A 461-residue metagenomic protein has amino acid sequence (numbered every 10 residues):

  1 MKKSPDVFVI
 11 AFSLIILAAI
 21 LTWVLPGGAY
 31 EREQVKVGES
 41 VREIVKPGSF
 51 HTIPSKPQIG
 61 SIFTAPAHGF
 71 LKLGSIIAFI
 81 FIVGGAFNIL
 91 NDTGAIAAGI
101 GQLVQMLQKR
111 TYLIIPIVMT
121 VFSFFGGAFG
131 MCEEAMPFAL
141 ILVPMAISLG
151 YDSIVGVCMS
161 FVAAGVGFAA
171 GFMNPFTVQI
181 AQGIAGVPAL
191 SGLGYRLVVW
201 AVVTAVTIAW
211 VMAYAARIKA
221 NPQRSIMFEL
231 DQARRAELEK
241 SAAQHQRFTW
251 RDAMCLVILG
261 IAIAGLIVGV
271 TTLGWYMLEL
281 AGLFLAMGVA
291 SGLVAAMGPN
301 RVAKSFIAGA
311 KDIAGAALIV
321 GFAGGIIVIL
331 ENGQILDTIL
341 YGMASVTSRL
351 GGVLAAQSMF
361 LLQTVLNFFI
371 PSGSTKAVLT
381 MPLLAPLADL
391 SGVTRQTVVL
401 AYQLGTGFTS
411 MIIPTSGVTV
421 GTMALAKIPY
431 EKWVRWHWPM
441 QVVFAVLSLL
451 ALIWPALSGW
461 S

Functional and structural regions predicted by a protein language model:
M1-D6, I10, A139-E229, H245-A253 (+2 more regions): Membrane-core helix-loop-helix motifs of multi-pass transport proteins
K2-S4, F8, E33-V41, G194-S305 (+2 more regions): Long, contiguous bundles of hydrophobic transmembrane helices that form the permeation core of multi-pass
P5, T347-S461: C-terminal transmembrane helix pair
V7-I16, R42-A97, W275-T338: Core transmembrane alpha-helical segments of multi-pass membrane transporters/permeases
I10-V24, I80-N88, V121-F125, G167 (+6 more regions): Hydrophobic core segments of alpha-helical transmembrane domains in multi-pass membrane transport and ion-translocation
H68-I77, V104-I117, L149-V155, A253 (+3 more regions): Membrane-interfacial loop-to-helix junctions in multi-pass transporters
K72-I76, F87-A98, G126-P137, F168-M173 (+5 more regions): Short helix-coil transition sites and intra-membrane helix breaks within transmembrane domains of multi-pass
F81, R110-I141, V320-L330, S345-P386 (+2 more regions): Hydrophobic alpha-helical transmembrane segments of multi-pass integral membrane proteins, predominantly secondary
